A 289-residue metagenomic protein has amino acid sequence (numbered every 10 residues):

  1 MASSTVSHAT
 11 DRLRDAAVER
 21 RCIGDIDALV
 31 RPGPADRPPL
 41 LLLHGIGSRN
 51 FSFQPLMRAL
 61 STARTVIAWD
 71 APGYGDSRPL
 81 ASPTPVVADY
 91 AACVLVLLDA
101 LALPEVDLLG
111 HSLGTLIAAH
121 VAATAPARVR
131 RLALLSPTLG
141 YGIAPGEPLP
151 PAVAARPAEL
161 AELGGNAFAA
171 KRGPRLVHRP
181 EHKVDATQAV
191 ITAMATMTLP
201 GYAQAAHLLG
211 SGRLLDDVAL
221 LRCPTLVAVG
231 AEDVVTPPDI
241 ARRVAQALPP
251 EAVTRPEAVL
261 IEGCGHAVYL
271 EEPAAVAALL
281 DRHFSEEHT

Functional and structural regions predicted by a protein language model:
M1-L40, S61-R64, L103-P104, E257 (+1 more regions): Alpha/beta-hydrolase fold catalytic core
G24-P79: Conserved HGGG/HGGXW glycine-rich cap/lid loop of the alpha/beta-hydrolase fold
D89-V106: Conserved acidic catalytic loop of the alpha/beta-hydrolase fold
A119, A123-T124, V129-E162: Flexible "cap/lid" loop of the alpha/beta hydrolase fold
A144-L149, A161-A219: Conserved alpha/beta-hydrolase catalytic His-Asp/Glu region
L221, V227-V229, D233: Short beta-strand/loop motif that positions the catalytic acidic residue of the alpha/beta-hydrolase fold
R242, Q246-H266: Catalytic histidine neighborhood in serine/cysteine hydrolases with alpha/beta-hydrolase-type architecture
C264-P273, A277: Catalytic histidine-centered segment of alpha/beta-hydrolase-like enzymes
